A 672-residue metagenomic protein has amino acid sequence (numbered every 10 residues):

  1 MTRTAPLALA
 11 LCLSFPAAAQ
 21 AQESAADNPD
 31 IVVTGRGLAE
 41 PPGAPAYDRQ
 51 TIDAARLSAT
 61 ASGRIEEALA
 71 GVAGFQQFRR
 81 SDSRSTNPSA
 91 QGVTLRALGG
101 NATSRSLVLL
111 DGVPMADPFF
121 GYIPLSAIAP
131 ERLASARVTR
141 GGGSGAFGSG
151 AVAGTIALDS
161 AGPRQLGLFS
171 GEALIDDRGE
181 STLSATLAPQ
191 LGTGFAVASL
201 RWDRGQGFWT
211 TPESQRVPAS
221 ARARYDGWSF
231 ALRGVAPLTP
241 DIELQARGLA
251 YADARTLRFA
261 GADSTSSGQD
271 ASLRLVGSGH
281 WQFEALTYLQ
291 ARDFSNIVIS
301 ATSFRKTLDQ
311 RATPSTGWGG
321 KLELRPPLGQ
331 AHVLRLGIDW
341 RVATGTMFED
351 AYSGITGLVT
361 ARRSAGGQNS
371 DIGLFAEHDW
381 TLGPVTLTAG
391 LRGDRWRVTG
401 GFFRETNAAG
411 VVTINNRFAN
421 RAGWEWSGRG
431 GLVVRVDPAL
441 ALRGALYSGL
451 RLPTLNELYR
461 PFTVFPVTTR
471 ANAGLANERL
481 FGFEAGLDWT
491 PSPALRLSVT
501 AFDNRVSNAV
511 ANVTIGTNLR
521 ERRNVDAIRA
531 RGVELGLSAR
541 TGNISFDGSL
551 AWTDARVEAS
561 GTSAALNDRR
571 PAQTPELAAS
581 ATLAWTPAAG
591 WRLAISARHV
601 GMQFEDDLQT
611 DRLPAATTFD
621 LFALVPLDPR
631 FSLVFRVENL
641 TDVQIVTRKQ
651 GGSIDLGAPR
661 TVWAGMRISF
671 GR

Functional and structural regions predicted by a protein language model:
E66, A70-V113: Extracytoplasmic beta-strand/coil segments of soluble accessory domains associated with Gram-negative outer-membrane
N101, A188, A236-P237, V433 (+3 more regions): Conserved C-terminal beta-signal and adjacent last beta-strands/turns of outer-membrane beta-barrel proteins
V113-R140: Short acidic/polar hinge/loop motifs at secondary-structure boundaries that mediate gating or recognition
S144-G145, A157, R164-L174, T186-S266: Periplasmic-side early beta-strands and strand-to-turn transitions of outer-membrane beta-barrels
G261-G279, R311-G317, R363-D371, N416-G431 (+6 more regions): Outer-membrane beta-barrel signature, preferentially recognizing the C-terminal barrel domain of Gram-negative
A291-S295, I299, T344-I355, R397-V411 (+6 more regions): Surface-exposed extracellular loop regions of Gram-negative outer-membrane beta-barrel proteins, predominantly
V333-D437, L452: Signature of Gram-negative outer-membrane beta-barrel scaffolds
T381, L387, L495-S507, R523-D606 (+1 more regions): Gram-negative outer-membrane beta-barrel transporters
